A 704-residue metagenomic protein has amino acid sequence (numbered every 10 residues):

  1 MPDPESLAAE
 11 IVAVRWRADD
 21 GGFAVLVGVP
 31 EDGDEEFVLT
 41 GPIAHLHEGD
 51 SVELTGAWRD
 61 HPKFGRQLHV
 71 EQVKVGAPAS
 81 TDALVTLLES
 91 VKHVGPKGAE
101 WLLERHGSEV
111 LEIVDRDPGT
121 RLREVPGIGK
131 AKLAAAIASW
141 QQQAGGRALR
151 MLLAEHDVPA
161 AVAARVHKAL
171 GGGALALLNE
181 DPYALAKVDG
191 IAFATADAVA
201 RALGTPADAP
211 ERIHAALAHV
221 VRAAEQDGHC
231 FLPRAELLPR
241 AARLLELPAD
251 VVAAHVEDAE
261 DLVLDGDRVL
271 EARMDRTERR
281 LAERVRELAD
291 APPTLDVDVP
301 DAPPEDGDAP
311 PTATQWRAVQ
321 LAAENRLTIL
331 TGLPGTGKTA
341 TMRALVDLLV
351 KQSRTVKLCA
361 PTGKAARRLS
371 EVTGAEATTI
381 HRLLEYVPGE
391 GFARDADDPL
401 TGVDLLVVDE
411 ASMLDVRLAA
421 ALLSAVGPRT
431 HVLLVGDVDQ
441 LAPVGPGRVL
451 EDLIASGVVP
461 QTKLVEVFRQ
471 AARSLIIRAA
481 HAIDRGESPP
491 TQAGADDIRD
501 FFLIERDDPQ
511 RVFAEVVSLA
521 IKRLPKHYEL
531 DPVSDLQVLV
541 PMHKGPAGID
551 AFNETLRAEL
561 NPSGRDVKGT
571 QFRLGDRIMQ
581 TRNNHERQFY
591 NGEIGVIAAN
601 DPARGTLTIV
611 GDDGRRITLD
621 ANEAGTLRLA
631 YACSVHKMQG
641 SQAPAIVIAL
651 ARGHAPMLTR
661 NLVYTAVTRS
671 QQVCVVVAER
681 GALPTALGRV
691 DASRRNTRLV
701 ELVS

Functional and structural regions predicted by a protein language model:
M1-L295, A323: Accessory, non-ATPase domains that flank or precede helicase/AAA+ motor cores in DNA-metabolism machines
G49-S51, G575, G592: Loop/turn positions that initiate beta-strands
G49-V52, R354, V403, P428-H431 (+5 more regions): Short glycine-/polar-rich loops that comprise or flank the Walker A/P-loop and associated switch/sensor motifs
D60-V70, H585-E593, H654-L658: Short, Lys/Arg- and Gly-enriched loop/turn segments at beta-strand edges
F231, T328-G494, G681: ASCE P-loop NTPase helicase motor core
D308-A323: N-terminal pre-P-loop "Q-motif" helix
R317, V438-R587, A598-A599, L702: Conserved helicase motor core of P-loop NTPases
R485, Q580, E593-S704: C-terminal accessory regions
